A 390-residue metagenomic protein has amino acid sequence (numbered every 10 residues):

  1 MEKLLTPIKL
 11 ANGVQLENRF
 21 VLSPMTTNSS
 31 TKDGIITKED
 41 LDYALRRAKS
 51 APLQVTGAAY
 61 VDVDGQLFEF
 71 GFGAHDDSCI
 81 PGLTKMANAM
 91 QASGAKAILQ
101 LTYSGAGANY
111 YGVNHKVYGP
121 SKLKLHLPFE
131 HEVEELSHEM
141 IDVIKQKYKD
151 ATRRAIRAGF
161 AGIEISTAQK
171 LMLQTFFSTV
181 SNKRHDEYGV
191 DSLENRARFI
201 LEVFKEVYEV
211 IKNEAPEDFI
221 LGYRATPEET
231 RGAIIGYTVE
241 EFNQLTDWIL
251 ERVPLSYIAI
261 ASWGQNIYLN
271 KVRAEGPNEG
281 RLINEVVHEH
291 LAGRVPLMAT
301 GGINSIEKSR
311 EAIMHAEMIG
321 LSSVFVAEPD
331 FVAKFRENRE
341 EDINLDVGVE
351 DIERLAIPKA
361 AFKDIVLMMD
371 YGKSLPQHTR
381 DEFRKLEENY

Functional and structural regions predicted by a protein language model:
M1-Y390: Flavin-dependent oxidoreductase catalytic cores
